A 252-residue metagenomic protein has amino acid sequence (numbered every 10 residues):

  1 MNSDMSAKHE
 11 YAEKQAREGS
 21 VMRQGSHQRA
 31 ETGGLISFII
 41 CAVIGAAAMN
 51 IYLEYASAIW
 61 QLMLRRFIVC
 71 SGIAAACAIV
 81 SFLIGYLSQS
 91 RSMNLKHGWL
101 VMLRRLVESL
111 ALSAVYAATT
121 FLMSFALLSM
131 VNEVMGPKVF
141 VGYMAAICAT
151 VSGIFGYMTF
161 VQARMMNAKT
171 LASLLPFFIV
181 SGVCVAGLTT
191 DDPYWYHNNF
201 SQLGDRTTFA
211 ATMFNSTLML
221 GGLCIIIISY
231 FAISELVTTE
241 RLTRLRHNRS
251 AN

Functional and structural regions predicted by a protein language model:
N2-L83: N-terminal signal-anchor module of multipass membrane proteins
G19-E31, N50-M63, L83-L106, F160-S173 (+2 more regions): Juxtamembrane membrane-water interface segments of multi-pass membrane proteins, especially cytoplasmic-side
G33-I39, M63-C77, S109-A114, K138-S152 (+1 more regions): Alpha-helical transmembrane segments of polytopic membrane proteins
G34-A47, S113-F121, F177-I179: Alpha-helical transmembrane segments
I40, A76, T120-M123, L174-S181 (+2 more regions): Lipid-exposed faces of alpha-helical membrane segments in multi-pass integral membrane proteins
A48, Y52, V80-I84, S88 (+1 more regions): Alpha-helical membrane-inserting segments
K96-A111, L122-T212: Membrane-interface helix-loop-helix junctions at boundaries between adjacent transmembrane segments
T208-L220, R244-N252: Membrane-water interface at loop-to-transmembrane-helix junctions
